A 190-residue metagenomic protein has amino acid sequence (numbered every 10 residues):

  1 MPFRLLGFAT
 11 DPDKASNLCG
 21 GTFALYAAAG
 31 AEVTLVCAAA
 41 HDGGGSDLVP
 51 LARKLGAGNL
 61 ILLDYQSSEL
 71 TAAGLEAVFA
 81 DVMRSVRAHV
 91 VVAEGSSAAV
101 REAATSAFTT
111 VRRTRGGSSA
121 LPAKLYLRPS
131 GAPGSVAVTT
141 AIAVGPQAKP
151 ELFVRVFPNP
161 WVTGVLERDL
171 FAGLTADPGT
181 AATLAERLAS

Functional and structural regions predicted by a protein language model:
M1-F8, E69-S190: Metal-dependent de-N-acetylase/amidase catalytic core
M1-S85: Active-site rim/loop-helix segments in enzyme catalytic domains that contact anionic ligands
